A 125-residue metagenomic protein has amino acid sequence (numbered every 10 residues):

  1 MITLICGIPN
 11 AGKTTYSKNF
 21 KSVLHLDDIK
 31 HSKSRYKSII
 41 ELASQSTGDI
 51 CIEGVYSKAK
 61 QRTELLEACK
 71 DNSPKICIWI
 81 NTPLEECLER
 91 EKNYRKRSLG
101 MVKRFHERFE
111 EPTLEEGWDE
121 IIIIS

Functional and structural regions predicted by a protein language model:
M1-T3, T47-G48: Pre-Walker A (Motif I) flank of P-loop NTPase domains
I2-C6, A11, N19-S22, E85-S125: Conserved GTP-binding G-domain of TRAFAC-class P-loop NTPases and closely related GTPase folds
I8-Q61, L88: Conserved substrate/cofactor phosphate-moiety recognition/catalytic segment in nucleotide-dependent phosphotransferases
V23, D49-I50, P74-I76, I121: Hydrophobic anchor at the start of a short beta-strand that flanks the dinucleotide cofactor-binding loop
I40-S44, L65-C69, P74: Inter-motif core of Ras-like GTPase G domains
I52-E53, I78-N81, I123: Conserved beta-strand segments of the P-loop GTPase G domain that flank and frequently precede/overlap
Q61-L65, F105: Amphipathic alpha-helical interface surfaces
D71-R90: Conserved phosphate-donor/acceptor-positioning beta-strand/loop module used by diverse small-molecule
